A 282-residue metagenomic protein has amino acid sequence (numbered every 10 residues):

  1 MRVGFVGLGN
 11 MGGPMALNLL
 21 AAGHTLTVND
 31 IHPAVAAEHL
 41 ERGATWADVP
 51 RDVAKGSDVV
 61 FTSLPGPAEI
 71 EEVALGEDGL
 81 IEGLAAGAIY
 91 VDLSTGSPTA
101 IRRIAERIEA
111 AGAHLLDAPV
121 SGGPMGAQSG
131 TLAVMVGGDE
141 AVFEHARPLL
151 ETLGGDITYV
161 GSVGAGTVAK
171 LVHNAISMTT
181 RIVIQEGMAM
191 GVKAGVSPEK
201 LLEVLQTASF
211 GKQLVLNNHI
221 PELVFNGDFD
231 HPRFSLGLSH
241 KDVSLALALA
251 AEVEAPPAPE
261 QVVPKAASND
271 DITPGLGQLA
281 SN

Functional and structural regions predicted by a protein language model:
M1-S63, A88, L93-S94, P124: NAD(P)+-binding Rossmann beta1-loop-alpha1 motif at the extreme N-terminus of oxidoreductases
L8, T95-N174: Rossmann-fold dinucleotide-binding core
N10, P14, V59-F61, P65 (+11 more regions): Amphipathic alpha-helical hairpins
M15-A16, I104, L149, M190: Hydrophobic residues within alpha-helices that form the first helical element adjacent to the glycine-rich loop
L26, W46, L115-L116, I157 (+2 more regions): Hydrophobic beta-strand scaffold residues
P50-H114: Rossmann-fold NAD(P) dinucleotide-binding segment
A165-N282: Helical "substrate-binding/catalytic lid" subdomain of Rossmann-like NAD(P)-dependent dehydrogenases/reductases
